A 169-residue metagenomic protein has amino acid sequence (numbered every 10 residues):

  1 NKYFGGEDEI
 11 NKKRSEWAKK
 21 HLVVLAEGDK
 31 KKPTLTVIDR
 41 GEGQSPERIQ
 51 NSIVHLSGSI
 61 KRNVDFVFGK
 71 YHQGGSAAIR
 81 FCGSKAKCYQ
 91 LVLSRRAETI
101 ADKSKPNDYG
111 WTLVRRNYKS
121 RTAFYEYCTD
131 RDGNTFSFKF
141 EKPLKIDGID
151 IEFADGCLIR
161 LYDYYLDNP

Functional and structural regions predicted by a protein language model:
N1-R40: ATP-lid-like helix-loop hinge signature
A26-G28, D39-Q44, S57-I60, A77-C82 (+1 more regions): Short, flexible loop/turn elements at secondary-structure junctions
I38-G43, V64-F68, H72: Short, charged/polar micro-motifs that form catalytic or ligand-binding hotspots
G43-N51: Short helix N-cap motif at coil->helix boundaries in the Bergerat
S52-F68: Bergerat-fold ATP-binding/catalytic subdomain of histidine kinases
F66-P169: GHKL-type ATPase core
